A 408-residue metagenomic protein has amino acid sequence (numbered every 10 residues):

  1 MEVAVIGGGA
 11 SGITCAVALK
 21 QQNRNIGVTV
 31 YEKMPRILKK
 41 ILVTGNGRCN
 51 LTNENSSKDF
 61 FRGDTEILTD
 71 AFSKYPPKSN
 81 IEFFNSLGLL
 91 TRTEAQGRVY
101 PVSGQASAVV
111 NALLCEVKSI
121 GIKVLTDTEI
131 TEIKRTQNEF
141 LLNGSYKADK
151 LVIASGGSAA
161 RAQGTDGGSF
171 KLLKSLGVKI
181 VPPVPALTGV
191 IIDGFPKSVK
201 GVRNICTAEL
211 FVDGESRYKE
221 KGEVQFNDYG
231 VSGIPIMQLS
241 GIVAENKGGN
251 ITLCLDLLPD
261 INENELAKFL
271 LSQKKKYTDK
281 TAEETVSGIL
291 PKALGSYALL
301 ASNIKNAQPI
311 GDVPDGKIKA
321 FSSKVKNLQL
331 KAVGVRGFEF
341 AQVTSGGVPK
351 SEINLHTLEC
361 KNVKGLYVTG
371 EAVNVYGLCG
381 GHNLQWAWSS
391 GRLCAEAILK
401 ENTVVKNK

Functional and structural regions predicted by a protein language model:
E2-V30, C394-L399: N-terminal Rossmann-like FAD-binding beta1-loop-alpha1 element of flavoenzymes
A4-I6, Y31, I130, Y146-A162 (+3 more regions): Short hydrophobic core segments
K20-N46: Glycine-rich FAD pyrophosphate-binding loop
P35-I37, V43, L51-S57, K179-P182 (+1 more regions): An anion/pyrophosphate-binding glycine-rich loop and adjacent beta-alpha core in soluble alpha-beta enzymes
N46-T93: Glycine-rich active-site loop/strand segments that organize a redox cofactor
K74-K150, G295: Feature captures the FAD/FMN-dependent oxidoreductase FAD-binding
L125-T126, S296-Y376: A glycine-rich dinucleotide-binding beta-alpha-beta segment and adjacent secondary-structure elements that constitute
K150-P196: Glycine-rich loop(s) and the adjacent beta-strand/alpha-helix scaffold that form part
